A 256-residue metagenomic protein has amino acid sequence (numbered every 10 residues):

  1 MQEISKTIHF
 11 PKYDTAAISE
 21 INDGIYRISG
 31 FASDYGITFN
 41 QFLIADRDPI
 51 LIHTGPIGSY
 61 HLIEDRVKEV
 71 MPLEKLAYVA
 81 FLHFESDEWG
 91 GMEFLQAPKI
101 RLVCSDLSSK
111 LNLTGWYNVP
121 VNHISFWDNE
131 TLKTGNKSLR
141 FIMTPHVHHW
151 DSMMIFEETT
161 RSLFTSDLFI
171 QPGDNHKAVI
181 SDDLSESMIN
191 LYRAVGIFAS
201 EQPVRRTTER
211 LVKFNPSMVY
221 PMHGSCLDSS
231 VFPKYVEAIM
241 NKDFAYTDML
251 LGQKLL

Functional and structural regions predicted by a protein language model:
M1-K12, S229, P233-K234, A238-L256: C-terminal regulatory/interaction regions
Q2-K6, Y13, E20-D23, R101-S152 (+3 more regions): Metallo-beta-lactamase
P11-K68, M154-T165: Conserved beta-strand hairpin/beta-sheet module of binuclear metal-dependent hydrolase folds, prominently
I52-T54, K75-F84, L102-D106, L163-D167 (+2 more regions): Active-site neighborhood of phospho(di)ester-bond hydrolases with catalytic His/Asp-centered motifs
P56-I57, S86, I170, C226: Short, glycine/acidic-enriched loop or turn micro-motifs at the edges of active sites
S59-C104: Active-site metal-binding motif and surrounding structural segment of the metallo-beta-lactamase
I63-V67, T207, Y235-A238: A general structural detector for well-ordered alpha-helical segments in enzyme core domains, enriched
P145-P221, S225-F232, M240-D243, T247: Metallo-beta-lactamase
